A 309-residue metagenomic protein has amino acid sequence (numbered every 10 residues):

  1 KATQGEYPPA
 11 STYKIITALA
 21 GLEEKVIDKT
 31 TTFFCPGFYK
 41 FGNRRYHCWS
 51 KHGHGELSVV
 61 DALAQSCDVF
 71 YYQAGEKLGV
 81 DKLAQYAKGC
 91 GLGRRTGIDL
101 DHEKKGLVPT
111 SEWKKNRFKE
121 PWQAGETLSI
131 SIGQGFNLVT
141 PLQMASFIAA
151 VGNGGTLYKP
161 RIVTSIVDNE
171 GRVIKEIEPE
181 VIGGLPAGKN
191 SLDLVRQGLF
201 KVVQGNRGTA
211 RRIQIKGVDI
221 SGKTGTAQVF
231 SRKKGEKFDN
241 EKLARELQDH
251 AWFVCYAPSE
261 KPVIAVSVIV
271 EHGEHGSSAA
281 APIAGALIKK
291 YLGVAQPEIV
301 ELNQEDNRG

Functional and structural regions predicted by a protein language model:
K1-S11, I16-S267, R308: Beta-lactam-recognizing serine transpeptidase/beta-lactamase-like catalytic domain environment
E6, G273-E274: Short strand->helix junction
Y71-Q73, H275-S278: Extracytoplasmic/secreted cell-surface and envelope-processing proteins
M144, K159, G276-K289: Short, charged, low-complexity patches
G154, E274-H275: Short beta-strands and strand-coil junctions in structured, solvent-facing domains, enriched
V173-E180, P282-G309: Short, gly/Ser/Thr-rich active-site loops of penicillin-recognizing serine hydrolases
